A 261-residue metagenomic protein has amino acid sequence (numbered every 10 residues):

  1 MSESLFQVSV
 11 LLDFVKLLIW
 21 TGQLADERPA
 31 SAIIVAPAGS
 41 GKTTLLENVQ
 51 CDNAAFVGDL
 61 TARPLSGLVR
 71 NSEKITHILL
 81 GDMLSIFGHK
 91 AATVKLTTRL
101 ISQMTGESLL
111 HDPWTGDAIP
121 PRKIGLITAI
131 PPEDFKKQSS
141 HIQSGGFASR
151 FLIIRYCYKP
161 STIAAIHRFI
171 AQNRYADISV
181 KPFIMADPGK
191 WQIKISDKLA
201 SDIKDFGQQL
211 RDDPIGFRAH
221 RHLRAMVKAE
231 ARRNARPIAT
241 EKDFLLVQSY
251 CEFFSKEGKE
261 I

Functional and structural regions predicted by a protein language model:
M1, M83, M104, M185 (+1 more regions): Detector for methionine-enriched segments
S2-E3, N48, A229, R233: Residues at alpha-helix termini
E3-L12, R211-A219: Structural motif
F6-Q7, L11-F14, L18-P160: Conserved ASCE/P-loop NTPase catalytic core
H111-G125, E133-E260: Phosphate-sensing "switch" segment of ASCE/P-loop ATPases
